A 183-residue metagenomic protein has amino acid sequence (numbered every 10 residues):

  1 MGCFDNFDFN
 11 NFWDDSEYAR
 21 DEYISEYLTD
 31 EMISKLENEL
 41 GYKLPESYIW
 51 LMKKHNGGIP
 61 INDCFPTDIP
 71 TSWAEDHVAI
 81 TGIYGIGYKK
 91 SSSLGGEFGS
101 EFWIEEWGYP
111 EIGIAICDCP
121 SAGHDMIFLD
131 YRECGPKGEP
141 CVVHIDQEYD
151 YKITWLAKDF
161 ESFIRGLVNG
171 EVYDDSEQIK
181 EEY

Functional and structural regions predicted by a protein language model:
M1-S121, D175: A surface-exposed partner-binding patch
L40, D118-P120, E133, D146-Y149: Short, flexible loop/turn elements at secondary-structure junctions
G58, A122, G135, E148 (+1 more regions): Short loop/turn segments at secondary-structure transitions that flank enzyme active sites
I127-G135: Low-complexity, glycine/alanine/valine/leucine- and proline-rich hydrophobic stretches
G138-H144: Short aromatic-glycine-(Arg/Gly/Cys) micro-motifs in beta-strand/loop hairpins
I153-N169: Compact, glycine/acidic-enriched structural inserts
G170-S176: Acidic, carboxylate-rich catalytic segments that either coordinate divalent cations
E181-Y183: Short acidic DE-rich linear segments
